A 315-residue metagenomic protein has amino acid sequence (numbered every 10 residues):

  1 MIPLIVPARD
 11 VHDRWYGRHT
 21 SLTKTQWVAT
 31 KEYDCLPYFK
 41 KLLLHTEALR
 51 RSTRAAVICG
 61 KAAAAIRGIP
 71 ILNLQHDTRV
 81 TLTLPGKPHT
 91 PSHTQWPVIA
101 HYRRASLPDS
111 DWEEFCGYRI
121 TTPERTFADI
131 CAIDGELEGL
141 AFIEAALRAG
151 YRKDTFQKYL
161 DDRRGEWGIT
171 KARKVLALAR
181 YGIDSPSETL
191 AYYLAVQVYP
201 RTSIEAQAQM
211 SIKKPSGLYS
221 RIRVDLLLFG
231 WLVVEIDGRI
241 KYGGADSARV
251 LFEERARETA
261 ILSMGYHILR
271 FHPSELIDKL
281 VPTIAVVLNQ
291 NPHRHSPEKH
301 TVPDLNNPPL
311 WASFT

Functional and structural regions predicted by a protein language model:
M1-W167, P292-H295, K299-T315: Short gly/ser-rich loop at a beta-strand->alpha-helix junction or flexible surface loop bordering the NTP-binding
G150-T315: Surface segments flanking catalytic/ligand-binding clefts of nucleic-acid enzymes
